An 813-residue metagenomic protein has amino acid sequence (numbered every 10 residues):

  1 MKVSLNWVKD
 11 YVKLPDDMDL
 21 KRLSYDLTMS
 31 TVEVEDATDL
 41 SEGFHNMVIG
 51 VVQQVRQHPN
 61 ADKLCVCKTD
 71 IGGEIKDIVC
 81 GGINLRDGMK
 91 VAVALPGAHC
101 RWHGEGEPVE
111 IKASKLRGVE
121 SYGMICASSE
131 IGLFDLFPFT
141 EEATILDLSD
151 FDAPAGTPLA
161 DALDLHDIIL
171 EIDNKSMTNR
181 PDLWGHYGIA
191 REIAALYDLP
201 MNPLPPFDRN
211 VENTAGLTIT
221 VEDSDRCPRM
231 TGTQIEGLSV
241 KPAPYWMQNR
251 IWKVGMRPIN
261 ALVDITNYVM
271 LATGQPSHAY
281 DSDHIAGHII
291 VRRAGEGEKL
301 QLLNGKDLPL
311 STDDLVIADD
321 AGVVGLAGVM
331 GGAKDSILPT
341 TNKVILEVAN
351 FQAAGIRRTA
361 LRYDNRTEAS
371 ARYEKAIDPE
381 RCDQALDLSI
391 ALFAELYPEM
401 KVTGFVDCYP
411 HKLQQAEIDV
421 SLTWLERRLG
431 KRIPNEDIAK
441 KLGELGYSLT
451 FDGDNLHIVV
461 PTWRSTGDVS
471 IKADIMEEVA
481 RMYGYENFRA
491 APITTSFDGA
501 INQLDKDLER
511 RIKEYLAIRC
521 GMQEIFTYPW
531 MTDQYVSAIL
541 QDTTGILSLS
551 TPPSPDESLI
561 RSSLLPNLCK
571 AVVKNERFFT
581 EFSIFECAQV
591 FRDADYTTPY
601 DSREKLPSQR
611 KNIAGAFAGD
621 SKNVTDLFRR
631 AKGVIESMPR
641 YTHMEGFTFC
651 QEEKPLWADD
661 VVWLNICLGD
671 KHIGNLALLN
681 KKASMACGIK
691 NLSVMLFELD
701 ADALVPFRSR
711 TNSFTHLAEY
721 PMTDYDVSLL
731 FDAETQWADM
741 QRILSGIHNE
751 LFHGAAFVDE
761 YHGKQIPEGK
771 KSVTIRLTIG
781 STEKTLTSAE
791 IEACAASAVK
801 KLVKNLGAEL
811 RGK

Functional and structural regions predicted by a protein language model:
M1-F207, I345, R362-D364, E368 (+4 more regions): Phosphate-backbone binding interfaces of nucleic-acid-interacting proteins
K2, R22, E444-G453, H457 (+5 more regions): A carboxyl-terminal module marker
Y11, L23-Y25, Q57, C65 (+2 more regions): Glycine/proline-enriched, intrinsically flexible loops and inter-domain linkers
S41-H45, R209-V211, V269, V459 (+4 more regions): Beta-rich nucleic-acid/ligand-interaction surfaces
I49-V79, N260, T266-K334: Conserved mixed alpha/beta core segments that line enzyme active sites in large multi-domain catalysts
R117-G132, T140-T144, D164-I168, V316-Q414 (+2 more regions): Mobile "lid/hinge" segments at catalytic clefts and subdomain interfaces of large enzymes
Y197-V221, Y397-L425, I475: Terminal amphipathic helices with adjacent charged low-complexity linkers/tails
I418-F582, T778-T782, E790-K813: Extended, well-folded interaction surfaces typified by the phenylalanyl-tRNA synthetase beta subunit core
